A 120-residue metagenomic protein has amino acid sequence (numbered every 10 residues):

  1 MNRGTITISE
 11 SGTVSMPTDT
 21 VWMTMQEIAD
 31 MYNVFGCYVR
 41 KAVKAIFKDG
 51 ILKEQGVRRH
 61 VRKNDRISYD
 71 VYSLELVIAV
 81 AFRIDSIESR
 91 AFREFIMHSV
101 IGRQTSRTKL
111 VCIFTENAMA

Functional and structural regions predicted by a protein language model:
M1-E27, M31-V34, R62-A120: Positively charged, aromatic-accented nucleic-acid-binding surfaces
Y32, D49-G50: Residues at alpha-helix termini
C37-K41: Key DNA-contact positions within bacterial/archaeal DNA-binding proteins
V43, F47: DNA major-groove recognition helix of helix-turn-helix
I51-D65: Short Lys/Arg-enriched helix C-cap and helix-to-coil transition segments that create basic nucleic-acid-contact patches
